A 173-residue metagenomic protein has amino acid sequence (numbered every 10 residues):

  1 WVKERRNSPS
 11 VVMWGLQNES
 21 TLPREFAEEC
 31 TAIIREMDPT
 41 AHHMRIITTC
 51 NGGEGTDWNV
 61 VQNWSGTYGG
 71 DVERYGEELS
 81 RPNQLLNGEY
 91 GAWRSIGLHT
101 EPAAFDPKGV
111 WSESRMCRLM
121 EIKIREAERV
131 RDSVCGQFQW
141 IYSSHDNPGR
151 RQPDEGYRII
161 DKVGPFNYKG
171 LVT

Functional and structural regions predicted by a protein language model:
W1-T173: Substrate-binding/catalytic cleft of secreted carbohydrate-active enzymes, primarily glycoside hydrolases
